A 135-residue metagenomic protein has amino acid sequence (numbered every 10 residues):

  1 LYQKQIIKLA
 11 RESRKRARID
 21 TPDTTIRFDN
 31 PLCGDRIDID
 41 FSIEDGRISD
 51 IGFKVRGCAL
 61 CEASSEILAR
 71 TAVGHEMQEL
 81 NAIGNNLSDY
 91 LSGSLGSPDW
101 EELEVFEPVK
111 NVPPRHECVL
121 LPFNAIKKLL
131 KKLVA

Functional and structural regions predicted by a protein language model:
L1-A135: Domain-level signature for proteins that mediate thiol-based redox and metal-cofactor handling
